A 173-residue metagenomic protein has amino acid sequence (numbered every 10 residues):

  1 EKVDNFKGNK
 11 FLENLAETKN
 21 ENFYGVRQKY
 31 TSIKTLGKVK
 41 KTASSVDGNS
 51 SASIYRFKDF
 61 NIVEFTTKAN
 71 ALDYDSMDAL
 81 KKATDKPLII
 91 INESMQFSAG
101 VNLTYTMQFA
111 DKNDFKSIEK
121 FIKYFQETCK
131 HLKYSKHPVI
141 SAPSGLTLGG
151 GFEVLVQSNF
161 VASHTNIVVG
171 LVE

Functional and structural regions predicted by a protein language model:
E1-L88, M95, T104-H137, S144-T147 (+3 more regions): N-terminal glycine-rich phosphate-binding loop for ADP-containing cofactors
